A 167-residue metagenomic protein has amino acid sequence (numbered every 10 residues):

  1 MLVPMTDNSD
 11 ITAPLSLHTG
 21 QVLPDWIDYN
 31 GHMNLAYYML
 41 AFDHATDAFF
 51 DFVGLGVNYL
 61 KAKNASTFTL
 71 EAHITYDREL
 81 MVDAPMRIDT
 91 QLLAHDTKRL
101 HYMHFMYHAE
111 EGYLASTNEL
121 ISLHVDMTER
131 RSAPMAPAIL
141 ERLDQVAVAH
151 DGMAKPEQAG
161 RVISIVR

Functional and structural regions predicted by a protein language model:
L2, D7, I11, A48-D51 (+1 more regions): Short catalytic/metal-binding and nucleic-acid-binding patches
L2-H18, M81-P85, L93-R167: HotDog/MaoC-like acyl-thioester-processing domains
H18, A36-F42: Early exported N-terminus immediately downstream of N-terminal targeting peptides
T19-V22, T75: Generic structural detector for well-ordered beta-strands
P24-I27: Amphipathic, hydrophobic secondary-structure cores in small proteins
G31: Short, conserved phosphate/pyrophosphate- and ester-handling motifs at nucleotide-, phospho-/glycolipid
A45: Helix-loop element at the rim of GNAT/NAT acetyltransferase active sites that forms part of the acceptor-substrate
F49-A94, K98-L100, A115: Hydrophobic beta-strand-centered segment that forms part of the acyl-chain substrate-binding groove
